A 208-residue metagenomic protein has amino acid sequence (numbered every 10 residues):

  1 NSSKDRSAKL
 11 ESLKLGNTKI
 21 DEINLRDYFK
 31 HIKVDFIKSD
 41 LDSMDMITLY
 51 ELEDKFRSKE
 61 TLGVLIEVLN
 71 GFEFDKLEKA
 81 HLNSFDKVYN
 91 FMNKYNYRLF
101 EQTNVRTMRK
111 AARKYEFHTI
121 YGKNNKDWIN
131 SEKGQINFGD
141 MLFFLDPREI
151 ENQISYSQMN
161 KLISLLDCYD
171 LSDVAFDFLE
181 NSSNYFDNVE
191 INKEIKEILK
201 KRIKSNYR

Functional and structural regions predicted by a protein language model:
N1-I23, I32: Glycine-rich adenosyl-binding loop in Rossmann-like folds that engage adenosine-containing cofactors
S7-L10, F29, N125-K126, N192 (+2 more regions): Intrinsically disordered, low-complexity regions
Y28, I32-D173, S182: Conserved acidic-Pro-Pro-aromatic motif
S155-R208: C-terminal accessory extensions appended to soluble enzyme cores
